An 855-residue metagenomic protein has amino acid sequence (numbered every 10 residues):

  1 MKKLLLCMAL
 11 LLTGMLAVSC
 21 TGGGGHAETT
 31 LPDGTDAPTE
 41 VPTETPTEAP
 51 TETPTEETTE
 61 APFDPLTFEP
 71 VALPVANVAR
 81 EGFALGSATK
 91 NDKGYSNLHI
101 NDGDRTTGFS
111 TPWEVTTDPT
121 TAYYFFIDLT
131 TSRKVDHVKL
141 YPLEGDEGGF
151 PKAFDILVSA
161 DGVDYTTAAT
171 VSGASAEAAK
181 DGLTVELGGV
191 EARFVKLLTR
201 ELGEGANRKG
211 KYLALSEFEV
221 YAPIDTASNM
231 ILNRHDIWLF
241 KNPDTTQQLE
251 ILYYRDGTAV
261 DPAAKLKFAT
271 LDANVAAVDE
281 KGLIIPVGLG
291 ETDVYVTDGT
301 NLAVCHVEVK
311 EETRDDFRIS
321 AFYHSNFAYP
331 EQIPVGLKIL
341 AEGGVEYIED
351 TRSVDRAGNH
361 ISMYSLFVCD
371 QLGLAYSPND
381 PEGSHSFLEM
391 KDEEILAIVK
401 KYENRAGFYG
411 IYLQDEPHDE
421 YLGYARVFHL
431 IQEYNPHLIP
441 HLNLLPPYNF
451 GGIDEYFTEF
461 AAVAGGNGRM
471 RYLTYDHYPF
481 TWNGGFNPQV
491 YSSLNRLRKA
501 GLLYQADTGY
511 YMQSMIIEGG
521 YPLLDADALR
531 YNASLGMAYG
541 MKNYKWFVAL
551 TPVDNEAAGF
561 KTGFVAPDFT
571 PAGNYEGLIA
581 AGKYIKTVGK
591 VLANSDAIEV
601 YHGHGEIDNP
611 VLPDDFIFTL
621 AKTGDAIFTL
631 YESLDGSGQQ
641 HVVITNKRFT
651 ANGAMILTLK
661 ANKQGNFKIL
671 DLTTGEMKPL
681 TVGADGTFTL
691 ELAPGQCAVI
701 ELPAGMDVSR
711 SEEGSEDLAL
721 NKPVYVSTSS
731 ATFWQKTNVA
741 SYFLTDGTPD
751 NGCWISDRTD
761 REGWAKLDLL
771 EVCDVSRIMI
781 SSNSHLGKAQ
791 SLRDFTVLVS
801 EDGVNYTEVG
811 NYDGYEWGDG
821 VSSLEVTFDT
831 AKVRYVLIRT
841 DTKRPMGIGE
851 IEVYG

Functional and structural regions predicted by a protein language model:
M1-L5: Positively charged n-region of N-terminal signal peptides that target proteins for export
V18-S19: C-terminal motif of bacterial Sec signal peptides marking the signal peptidase cleavage site
G22-T67: Ser/Thr/Gly/Pro-rich low-complexity, disordered linker/stalk segments of secreted and cell-surface proteins
P65-R105, E712-D746: Predominantly extracellular/luminal regions of secreted and cell-surface proteins, especially disulfide-bonded
F68-P70, D225-T313: Extracytoplasmic soluble-region selector
L73, D104-T167, A179-T226, T748-G810 (+1 more regions): Aromatic, loop-rich ligand-recognition surfaces of beta-strand-rich domains
E191-V195, Q247, G290-V294, A698 (+1 more regions): Exposed beta-strand face motif in extracellular beta-rich ectodomains
E312-G705: Glycan-processing catalytic domains of CAZymes
